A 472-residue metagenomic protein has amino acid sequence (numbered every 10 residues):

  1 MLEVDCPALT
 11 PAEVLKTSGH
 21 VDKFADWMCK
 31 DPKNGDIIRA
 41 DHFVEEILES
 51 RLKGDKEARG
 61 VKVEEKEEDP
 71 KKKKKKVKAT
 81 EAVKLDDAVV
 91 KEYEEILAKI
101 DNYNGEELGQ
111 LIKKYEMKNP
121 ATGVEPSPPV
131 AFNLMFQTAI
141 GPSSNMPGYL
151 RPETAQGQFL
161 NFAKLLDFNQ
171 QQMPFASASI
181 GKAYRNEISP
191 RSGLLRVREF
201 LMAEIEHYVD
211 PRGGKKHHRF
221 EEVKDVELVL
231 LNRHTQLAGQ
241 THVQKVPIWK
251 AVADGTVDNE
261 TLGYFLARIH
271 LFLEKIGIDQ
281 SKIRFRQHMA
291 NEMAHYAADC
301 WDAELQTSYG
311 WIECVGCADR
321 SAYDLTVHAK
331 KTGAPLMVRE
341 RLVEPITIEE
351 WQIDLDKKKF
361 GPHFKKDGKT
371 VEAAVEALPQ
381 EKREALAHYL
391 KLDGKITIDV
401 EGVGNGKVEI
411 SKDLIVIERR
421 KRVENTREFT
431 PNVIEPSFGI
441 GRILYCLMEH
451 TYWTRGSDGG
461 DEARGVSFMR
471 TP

Functional and structural regions predicted by a protein language model:
M1-P472: TRNA-recognition modules of translation machinery and tRNA-sensing kinases, especially anticodon-binding
